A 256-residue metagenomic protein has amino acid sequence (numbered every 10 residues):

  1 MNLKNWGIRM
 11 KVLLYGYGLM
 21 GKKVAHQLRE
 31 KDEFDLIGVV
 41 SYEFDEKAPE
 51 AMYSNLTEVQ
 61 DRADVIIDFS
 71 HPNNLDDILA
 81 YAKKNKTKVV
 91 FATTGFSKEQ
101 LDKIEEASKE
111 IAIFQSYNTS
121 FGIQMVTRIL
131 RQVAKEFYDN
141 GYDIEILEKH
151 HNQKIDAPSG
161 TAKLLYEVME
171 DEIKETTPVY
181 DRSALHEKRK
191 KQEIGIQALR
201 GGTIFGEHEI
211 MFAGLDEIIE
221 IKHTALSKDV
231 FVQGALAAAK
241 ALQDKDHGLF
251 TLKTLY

Functional and structural regions predicted by a protein language model:
N2-K84: N-terminal glycine-/serine-/threonine-rich beta1-alpha1-beta2 phosphate-ribose binding loop of Rossmann-like
L19-T57, G141-Y256: C-terminal substrate-binding/catalytic lobe of Rossmann-fold NAD(P)-dependent oxidoreductases
L28, A82, E105-S108, F137: A generic structural signal for well-ordered alpha-helical segments
S70-H71, T94, R200: Short glycine-/small-residue-rich Rossmann-like dinucleotide-binding loops
A80, T93-I113: Rossmann-fold NAD(P)-binding glycine/threonine-rich loop
N85-K88, E110-I111: A short helix->loop->beta-strand "cap" motif at the edges of active sites that frequently abuts
A107-S108, A112-H151: Hydrophobic, well-structured mid-protein blocks that either form specific transmembrane helices
